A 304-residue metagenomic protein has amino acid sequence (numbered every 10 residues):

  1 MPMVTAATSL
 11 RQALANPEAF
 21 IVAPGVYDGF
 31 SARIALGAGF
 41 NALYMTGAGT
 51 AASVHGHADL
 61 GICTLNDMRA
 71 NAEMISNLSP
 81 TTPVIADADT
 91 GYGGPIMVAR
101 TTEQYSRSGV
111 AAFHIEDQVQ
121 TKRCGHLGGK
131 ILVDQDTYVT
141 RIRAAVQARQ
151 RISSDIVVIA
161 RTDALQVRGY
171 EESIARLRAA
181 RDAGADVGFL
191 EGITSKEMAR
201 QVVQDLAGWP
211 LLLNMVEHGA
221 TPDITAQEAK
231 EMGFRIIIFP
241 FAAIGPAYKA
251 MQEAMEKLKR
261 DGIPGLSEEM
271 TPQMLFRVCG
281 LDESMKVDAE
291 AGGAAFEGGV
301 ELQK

Functional and structural regions predicted by a protein language model:
P2-F239, G245-K249, E253-E256, E290-K304: Alpha/beta enzyme core
L258-K304: Flexible C-terminal active-site loop/helix
